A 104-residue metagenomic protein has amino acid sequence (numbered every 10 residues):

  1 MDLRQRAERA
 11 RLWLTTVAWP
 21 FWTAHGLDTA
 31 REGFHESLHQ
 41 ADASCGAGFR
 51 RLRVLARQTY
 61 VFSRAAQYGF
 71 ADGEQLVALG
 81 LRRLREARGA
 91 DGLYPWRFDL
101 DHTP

Functional and structural regions predicted by a protein language model:
M1-P104: Glycan-recognition and catalytic cores of secretory/periplasmic carbohydrate-active enzymes
